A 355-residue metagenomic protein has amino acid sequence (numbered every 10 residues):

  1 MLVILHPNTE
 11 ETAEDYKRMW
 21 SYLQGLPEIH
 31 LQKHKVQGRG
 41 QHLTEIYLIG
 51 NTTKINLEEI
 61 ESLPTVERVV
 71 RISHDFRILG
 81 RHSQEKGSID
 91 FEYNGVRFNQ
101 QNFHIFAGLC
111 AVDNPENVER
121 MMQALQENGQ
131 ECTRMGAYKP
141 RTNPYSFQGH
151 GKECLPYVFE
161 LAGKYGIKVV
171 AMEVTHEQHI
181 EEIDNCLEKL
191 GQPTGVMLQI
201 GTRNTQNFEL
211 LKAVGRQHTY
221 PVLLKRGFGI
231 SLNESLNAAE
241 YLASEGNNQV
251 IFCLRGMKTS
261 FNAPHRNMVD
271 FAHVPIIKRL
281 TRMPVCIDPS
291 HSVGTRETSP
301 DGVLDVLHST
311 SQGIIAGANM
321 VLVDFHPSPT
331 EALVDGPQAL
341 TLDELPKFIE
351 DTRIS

Functional and structural regions predicted by a protein language model:
M1-I105: Non-catalytic terminal accessory/regulatory regions of metabolic enzymes
F91-C110, R141, R282-T295: N-terminal small/glycine-rich loop or linker at the start of catalytic domains across soluble metabolic enzymes
F98, Q206-F325: Catalytic alpha/beta core domains of metabolic enzymes, predominantly
F103-L109, E131-G136, V169-M172, V196-I200 (+4 more regions): Hydrophobic faces of well-ordered beta-strands that scaffold small-molecule active sites in alpha/beta enzyme cores
F103-R120, N143-G149, V169-V174, Q199-T202 (+2 more regions): Active-site mouth loops of central-metabolism enzymes
R134-E153, F325-G336: Glycine-rich, proline-tolerant flexible connector loops at the mouths of alpha/beta enzymes
P140-G195, N207-E209: N-terminal active-site wall of soluble small-molecule enzyme domains
Q148-M172, V214-P221, F271-I287, Q338-S355: Alpha-helix-loop-beta-strand connector modules within alpha/beta enzyme cores
